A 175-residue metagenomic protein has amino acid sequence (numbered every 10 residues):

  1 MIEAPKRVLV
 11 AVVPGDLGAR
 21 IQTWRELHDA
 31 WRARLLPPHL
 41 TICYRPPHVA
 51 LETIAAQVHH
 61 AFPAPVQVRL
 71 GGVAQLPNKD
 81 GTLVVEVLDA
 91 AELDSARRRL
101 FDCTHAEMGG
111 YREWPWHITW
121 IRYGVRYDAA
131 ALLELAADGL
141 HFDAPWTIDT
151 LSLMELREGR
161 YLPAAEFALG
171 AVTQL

Functional and structural regions predicted by a protein language model:
M1-R69, Q75, A90-T150, G159-L175: Basic, often amphipathic N-terminal segments
G81-V87: Surface-exposed, active-site-proximal loop segments in enzymatic domains
S152-M154: Active-site-proximal alpha-helix that buttresses catalytic centers in soluble enzyme cores
